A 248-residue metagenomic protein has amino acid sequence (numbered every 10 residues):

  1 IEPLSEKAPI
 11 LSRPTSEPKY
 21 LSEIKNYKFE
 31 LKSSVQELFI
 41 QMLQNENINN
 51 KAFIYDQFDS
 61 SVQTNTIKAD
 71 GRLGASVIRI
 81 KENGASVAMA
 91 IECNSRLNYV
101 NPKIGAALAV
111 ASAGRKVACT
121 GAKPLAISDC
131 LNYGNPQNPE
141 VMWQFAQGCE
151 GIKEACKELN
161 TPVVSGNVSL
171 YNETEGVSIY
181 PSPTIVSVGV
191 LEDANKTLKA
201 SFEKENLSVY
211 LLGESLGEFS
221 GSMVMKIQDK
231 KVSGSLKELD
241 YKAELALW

Functional and structural regions predicted by a protein language model:
I1-W248: Glycine/proline-enriched, intrinsically flexible loops and inter-domain linkers
